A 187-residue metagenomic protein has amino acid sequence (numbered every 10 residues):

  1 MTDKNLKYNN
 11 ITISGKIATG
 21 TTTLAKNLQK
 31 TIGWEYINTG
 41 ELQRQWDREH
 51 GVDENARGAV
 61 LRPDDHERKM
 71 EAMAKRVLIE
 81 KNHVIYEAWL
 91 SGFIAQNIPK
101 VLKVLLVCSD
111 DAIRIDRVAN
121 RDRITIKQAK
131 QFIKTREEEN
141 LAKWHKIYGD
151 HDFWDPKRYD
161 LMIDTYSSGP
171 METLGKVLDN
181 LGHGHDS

Functional and structural regions predicted by a protein language model:
I13: Hydrophobic anchor at the beta1->P-loop junction of P-loop NTPases
K16: P-loop (Walker A) phosphate-binding loop of NTP-binding proteins
G20: Conserved glycine(s) of the Walker
L24: Hydrophobic positions on the alpha1 helix immediately C-terminal to the Walker A/P-loop
K30-I37: Post-Walker A helix-loop "phosphate-sensing" segment adjacent to the P-loop in P-loop NTPases
T39-N97, D111-A112, R123-T125: ATP-dependent small-molecule kinase phosphotransfer cores that center on conserved nucleotide phosphate-binding segments
R68, F93, I126-T173: Small-molecule kinase domains that catalyze NTP-dependent phosphoryl transfer to phosphate-bearing small molecules
P99-D122, Q131-K134: Conserved phosphate-donor/acceptor-positioning beta-strand/loop module used by diverse small-molecule
